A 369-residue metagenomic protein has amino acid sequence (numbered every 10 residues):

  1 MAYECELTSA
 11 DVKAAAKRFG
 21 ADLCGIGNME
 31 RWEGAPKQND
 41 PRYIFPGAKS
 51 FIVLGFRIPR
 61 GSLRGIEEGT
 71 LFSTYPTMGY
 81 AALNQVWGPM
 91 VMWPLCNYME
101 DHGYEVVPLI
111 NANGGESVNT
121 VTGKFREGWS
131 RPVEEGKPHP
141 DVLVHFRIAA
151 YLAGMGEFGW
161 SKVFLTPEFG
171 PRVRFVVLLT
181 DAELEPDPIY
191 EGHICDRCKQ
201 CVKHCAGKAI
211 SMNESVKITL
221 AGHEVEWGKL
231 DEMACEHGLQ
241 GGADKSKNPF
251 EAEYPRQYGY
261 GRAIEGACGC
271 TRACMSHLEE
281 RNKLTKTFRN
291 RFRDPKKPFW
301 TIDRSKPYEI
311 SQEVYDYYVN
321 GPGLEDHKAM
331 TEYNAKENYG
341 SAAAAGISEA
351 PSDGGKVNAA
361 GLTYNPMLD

Functional and structural regions predicted by a protein language model:
M1-W93, D369: Non-catalytic, usually N-terminal nucleic-acid engagement modules in DNA/RNA processing proteins
V12, E68, Y308-S311, D326: Short linear sequence motifs
A35, T77, A81-D294: Catalytic cores of enzyme domains
I44-F45, E127, I302-D303: Short alpha-helix boundary/capping motifs
R291, I310-L362: Long, compositionally biased charged/polar accessory segments in the mid-to-C-terminal portions of proteins
K296-R304: Eukaryote-specific, cytoplasm-facing alpha-helical/coiled-coil scaffolding segments in long proteins
Y364-L368: Long, low-complexity, intrinsically disordered extramembrane tails
